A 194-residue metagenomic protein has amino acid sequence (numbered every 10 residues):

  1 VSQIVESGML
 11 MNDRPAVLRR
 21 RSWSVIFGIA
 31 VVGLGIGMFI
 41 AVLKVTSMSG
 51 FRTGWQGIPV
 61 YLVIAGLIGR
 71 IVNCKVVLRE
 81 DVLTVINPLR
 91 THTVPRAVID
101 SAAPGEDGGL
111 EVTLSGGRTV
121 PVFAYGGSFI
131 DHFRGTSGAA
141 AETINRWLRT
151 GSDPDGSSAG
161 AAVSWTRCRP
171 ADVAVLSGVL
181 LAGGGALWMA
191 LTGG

Functional and structural regions predicted by a protein language model:
V1-M48, R149-G194: N-terminal membrane-targeting/pre-transmembrane regions
F27, S49-Y61: Hydrophobic alpha-helical transmembrane segments
G35-M48, V60-I64, G69-C74: A broad, low-specificity signal for short, low-complexity segments enriched in glycine/proline and polar/charged
M48-G54, F129, T136: Alpha-helix capping and helix-coil boundary motifs
Y61-S101: Conserved beta-hairpin
H92-Y125: Acidic, Ser/Thr-rich low-complexity segments on the non-lumenal side of membrane proteins
L114-D172: A membrane-cytosol interface segment of integral membrane proteins
